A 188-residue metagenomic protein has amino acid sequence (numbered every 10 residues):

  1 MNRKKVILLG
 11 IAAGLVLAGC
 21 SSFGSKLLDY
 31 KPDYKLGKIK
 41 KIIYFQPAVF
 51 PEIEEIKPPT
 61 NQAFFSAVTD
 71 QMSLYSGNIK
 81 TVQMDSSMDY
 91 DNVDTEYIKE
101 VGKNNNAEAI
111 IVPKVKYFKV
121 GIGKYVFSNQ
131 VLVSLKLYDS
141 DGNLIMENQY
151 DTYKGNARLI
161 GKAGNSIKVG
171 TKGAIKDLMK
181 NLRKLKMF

Functional and structural regions predicted by a protein language model:
M1-S22: Sec-dependent bacterial lipoprotein signal peptides
A18-K80, R183-F188: A structural "domain/chain start" motif
S21-F23, N92-I145, A157: Surface-exposed short loop/turn segments
P47-A48, K114-K119, D151: Generic short beta-strand segments
E55-A63, N92, G161-G173: Soluble non-cytosolic domains of exported or imported proteins
N61, F65, T69, T95-K99 (+2 more regions): Extracytoplasmic/secreted envelope proteins and their assembly/folding machinery, especially bacterial periplasmic
K80-T95: Acidic helix-start/capping segments at beta-turn-to-alpha-helix junctions
Y138-F188: Short secondary-structure boundary motifs at beta->alpha junctions and helix caps
